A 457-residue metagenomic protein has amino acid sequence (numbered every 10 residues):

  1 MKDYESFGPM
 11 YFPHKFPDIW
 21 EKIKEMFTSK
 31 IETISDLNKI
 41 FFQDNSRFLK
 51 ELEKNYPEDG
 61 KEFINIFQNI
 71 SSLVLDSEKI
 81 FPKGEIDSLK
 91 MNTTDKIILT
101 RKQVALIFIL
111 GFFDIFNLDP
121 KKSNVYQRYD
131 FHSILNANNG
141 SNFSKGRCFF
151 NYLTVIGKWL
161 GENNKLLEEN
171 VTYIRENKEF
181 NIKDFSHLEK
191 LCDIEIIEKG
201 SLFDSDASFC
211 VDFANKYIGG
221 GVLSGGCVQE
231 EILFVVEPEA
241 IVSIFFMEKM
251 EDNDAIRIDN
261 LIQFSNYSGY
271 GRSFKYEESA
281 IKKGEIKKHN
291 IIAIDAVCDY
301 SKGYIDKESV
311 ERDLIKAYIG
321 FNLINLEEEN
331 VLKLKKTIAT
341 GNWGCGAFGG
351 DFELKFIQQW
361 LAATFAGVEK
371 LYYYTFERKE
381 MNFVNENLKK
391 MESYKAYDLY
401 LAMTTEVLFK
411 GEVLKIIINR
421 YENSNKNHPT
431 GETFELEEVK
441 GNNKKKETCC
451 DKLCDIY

Functional and structural regions predicted by a protein language model:
M1-G441, E447-Y457: Macrodomain-like recognition of ADP-ribose-binding/processing modules
